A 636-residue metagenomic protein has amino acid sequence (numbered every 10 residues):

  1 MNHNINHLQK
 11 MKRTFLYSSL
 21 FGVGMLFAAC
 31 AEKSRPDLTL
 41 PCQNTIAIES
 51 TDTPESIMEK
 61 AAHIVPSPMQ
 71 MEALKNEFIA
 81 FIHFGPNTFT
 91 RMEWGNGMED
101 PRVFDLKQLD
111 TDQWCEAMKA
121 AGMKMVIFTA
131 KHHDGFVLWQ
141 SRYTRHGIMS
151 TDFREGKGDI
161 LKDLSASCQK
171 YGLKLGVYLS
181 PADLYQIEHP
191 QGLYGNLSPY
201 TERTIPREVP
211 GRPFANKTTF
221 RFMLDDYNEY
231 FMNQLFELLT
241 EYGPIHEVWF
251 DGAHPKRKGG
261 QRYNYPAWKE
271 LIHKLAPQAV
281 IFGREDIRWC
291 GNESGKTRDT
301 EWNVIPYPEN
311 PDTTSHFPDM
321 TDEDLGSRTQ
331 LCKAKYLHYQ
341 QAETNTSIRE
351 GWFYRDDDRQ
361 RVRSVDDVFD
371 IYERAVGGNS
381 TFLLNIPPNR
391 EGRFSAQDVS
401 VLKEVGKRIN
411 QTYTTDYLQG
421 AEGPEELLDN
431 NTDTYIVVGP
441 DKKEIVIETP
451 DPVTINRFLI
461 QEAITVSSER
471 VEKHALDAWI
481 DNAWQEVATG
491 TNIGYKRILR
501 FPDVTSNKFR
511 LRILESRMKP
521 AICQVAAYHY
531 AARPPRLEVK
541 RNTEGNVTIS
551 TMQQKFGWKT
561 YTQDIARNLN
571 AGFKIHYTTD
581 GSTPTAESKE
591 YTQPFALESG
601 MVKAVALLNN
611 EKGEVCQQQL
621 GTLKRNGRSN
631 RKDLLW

Functional and structural regions predicted by a protein language model:
M1-L8, D633-L635: N-terminal amphipathic/basic-hydrophobic helices that include classical n-h-c signal peptides and signal-anchor
N4-S19: Bacterial N-terminal signal peptides that target proteins for export
L20-F21, M25: Hydrophobic helical h-region of N-terminal Sec-dependent signal peptides in bacterial secretory/periplasmic proteins
A28-A29: C-terminal motif of bacterial Sec signal peptides marking the signal peptidase cleavage site
S34-D441, I445-H474, A478-P502, R512-C523 (+1 more regions): Mature catalytic domains of secreted/periplasmic carbohydrate-active enzymes
N456, E472-H474, N507, A571-I575: Short beta-strand/loop motifs in extracellular/secreted proteins, especially within beta-sandwich accessory domains
R457, S506-R510, S599-K603: Short, conserved beta-strand segments of beta-strand-rich sandwich/propeller modules, principally
Y530-W636: Short, compositionally stereotyped local motifs that mark structural "simplifiers"
